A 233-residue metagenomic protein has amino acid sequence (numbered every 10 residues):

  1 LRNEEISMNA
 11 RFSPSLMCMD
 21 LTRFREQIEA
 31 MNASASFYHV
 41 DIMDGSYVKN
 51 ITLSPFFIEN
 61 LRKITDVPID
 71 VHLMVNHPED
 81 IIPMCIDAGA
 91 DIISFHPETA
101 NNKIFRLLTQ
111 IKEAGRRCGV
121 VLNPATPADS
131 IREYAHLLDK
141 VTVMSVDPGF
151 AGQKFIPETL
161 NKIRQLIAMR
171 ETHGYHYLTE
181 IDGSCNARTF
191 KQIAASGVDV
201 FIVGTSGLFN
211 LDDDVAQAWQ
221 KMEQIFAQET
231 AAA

Functional and structural regions predicted by a protein language model:
A10-S15, Y38-V40, I69-L73, I93-F95 (+4 more regions): Hydrophobic faces of well-ordered beta-strands that scaffold small-molecule active sites in alpha/beta enzyme cores
R23, D91-L178: Conserved anion-binding
F24, M31, D41, C85 (+5 more regions): Conserved, mostly hydrophobic/aromatic
Q27-I28, E79-D87, T126-L137, S184-F201: Catalytic cores of alpha/beta
A33-S34, I64, A88, A114 (+2 more regions): Structural motif
Y38-S54, V146-K154, F209: Glycine-rich, proline-tolerant flexible connector loops at the mouths of alpha/beta enzymes
V40-Q110: N-terminal active-site wall of soluble small-molecule enzyme domains
L208-A233: C-terminal helical cap(s) of enzyme catalytic domains, especially alpha/beta-barrels
